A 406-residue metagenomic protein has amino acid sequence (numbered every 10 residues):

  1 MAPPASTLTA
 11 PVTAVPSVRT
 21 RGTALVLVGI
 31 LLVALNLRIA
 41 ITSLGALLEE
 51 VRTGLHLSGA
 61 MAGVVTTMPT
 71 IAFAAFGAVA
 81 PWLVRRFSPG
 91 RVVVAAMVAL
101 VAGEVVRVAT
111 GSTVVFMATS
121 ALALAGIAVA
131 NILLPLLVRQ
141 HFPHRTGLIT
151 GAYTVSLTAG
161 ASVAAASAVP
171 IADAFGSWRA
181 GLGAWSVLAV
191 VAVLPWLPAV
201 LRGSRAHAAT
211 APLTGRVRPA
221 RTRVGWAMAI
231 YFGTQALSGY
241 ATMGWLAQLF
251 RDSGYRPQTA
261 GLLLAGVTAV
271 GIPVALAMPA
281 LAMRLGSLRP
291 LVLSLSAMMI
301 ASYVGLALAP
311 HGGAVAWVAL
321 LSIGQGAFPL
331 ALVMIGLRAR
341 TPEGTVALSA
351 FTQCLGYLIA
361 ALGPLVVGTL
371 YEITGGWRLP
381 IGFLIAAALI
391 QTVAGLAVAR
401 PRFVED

Functional and structural regions predicted by a protein language model:
T42, T70-A78, S162, T268-L276 (+1 more regions): Residue-level signature of mid-helix packing/kink "hotspots" within the transmembrane helices of 12-pass Major
L44-G45, R223-P273: Extracytoplasmic gate region of multi-pass secondary transporters
H56, S88, A109-V114, P143 (+2 more regions): Helix-breaking motifs and short loop linkers at transmembrane-helix boundaries and internal kinks in secondary membrane
A75-V114: Conserved MFS/SLC helix-loop-helix module at the cytosolic interface between two early adjacent transmembrane helices
A121-V155: Cytoplasmic helix-loop-helix junction between adjacent transmembrane helices in 12-TM secondary transporters
H144-R145, A152-S204: Helix-loop-helix hairpin linking two adjacent transmembrane segments in secondary transporters
L288-A331: C-terminal transmembrane helical hairpin of 12-TM major facilitator-type secondary transporters
A339-W377, F383-L384: A late C-terminal transmembrane helix in Major Facilitator Superfamily
